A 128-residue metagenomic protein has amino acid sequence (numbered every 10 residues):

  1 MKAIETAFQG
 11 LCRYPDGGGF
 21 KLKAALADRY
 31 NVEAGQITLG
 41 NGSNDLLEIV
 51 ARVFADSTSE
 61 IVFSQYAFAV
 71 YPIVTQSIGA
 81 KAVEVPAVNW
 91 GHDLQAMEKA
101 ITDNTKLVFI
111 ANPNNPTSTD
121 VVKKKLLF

Functional and structural regions predicted by a protein language model:
M1-D45, I49: N-terminal small-domain helix-loop-helix segment of the aminotransferase-like
E33-I37, S57-E60, N104: Short acidic capping loops at alpha-helix termini that bridge into adjacent secondary structure
S43-N44, F68, N112-P116: Short glycine-rich anion-binding loops that position phosphate/pyrophosphate groups of nucleotides and phosphorylated
L47-V50, Y71-P72, T117-S118: Glycine/Thr-rich phosphate-binding loops of Rossmann-like dinucleotide-binding domains
V53-V74, V85: Conserved PLP-anchoring active-site segment centered on the Schiff-base-forming lysine
I78-A82: A short helix-loop-beta submotif of the ANL/AMP-binding
V88-F128: Active-site phosphate-binding strand-loop segment of PLP-dependent enzymes
